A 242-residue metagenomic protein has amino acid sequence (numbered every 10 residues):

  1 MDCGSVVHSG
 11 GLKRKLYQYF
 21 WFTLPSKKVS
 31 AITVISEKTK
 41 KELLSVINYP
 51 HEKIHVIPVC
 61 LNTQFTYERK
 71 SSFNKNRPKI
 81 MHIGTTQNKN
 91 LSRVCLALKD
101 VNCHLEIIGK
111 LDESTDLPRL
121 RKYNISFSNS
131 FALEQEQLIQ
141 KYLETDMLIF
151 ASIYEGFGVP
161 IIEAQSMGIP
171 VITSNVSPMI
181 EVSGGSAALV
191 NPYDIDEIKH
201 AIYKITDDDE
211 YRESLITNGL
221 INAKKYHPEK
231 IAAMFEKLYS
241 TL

Functional and structural regions predicted by a protein language model:
M1-L242: Carbohydrate transferase catalytic cores enriched for Leloir-type hexosyltransferases
